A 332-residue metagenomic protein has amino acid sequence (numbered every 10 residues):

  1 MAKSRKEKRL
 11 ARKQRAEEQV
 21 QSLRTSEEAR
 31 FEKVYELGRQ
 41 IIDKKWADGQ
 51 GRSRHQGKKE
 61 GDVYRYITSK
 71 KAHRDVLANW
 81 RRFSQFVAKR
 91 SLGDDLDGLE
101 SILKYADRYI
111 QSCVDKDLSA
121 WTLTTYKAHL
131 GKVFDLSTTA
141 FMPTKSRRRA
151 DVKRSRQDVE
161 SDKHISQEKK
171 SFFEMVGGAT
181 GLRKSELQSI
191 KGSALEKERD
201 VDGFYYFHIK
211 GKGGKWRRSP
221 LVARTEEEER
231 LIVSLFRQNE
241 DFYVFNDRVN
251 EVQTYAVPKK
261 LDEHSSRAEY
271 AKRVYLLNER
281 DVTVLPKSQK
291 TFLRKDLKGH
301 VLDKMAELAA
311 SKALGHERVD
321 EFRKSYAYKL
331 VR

Functional and structural regions predicted by a protein language model:
A2-A78, Y109-T122: Short, aromatic/basic-rich helix-turn unit that serves as a nucleic-acid recognition element
G61-T138: Non-catalytic DNA-binding core/recognition domains of DNA-processing enzymes
R108-Q111, K132-S166, K210: Flexible interdomain linker/hinge and immediately adjacent N-terminus of the catalytic tyrosine-recombinase domain
R154-S185, V301-K304: Basic, Lys/Arg- and aromatic-enriched nucleic-acid-binding interface segment
V176-I190, R273, L277-V282, L314-E317: A short, glycine-centered helix-capping/turn motif at helix boundaries that positions DNA-contacting or catalytic
I190-E229: Conserved tyrosine-mediated DNA breakage-rejoining catalytic core shared by Y-recombinases
V222-R280: Active-site/catalytic core of tyrosine-dependent DNA strand-transfer enzymes
K259-E307, H316, D320-E321: Short basic/aromatic active-site micro-motif
